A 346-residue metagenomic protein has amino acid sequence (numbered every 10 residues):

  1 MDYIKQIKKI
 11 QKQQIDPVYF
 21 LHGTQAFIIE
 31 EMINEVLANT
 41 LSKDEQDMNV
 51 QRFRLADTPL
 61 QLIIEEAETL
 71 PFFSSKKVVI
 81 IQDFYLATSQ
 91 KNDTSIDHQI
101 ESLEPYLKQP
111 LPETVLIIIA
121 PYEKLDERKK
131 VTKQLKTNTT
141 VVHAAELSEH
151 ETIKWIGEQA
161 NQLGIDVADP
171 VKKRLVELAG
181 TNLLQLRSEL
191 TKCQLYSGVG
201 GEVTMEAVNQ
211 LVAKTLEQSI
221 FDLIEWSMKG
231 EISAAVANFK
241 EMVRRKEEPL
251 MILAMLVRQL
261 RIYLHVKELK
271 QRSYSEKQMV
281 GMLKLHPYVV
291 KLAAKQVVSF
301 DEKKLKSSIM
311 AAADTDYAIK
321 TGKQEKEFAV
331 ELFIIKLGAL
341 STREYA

Functional and structural regions predicted by a protein language model:
M1-A346: Conserved beta/loop motifs at nucleotide-recognition and modification sites
